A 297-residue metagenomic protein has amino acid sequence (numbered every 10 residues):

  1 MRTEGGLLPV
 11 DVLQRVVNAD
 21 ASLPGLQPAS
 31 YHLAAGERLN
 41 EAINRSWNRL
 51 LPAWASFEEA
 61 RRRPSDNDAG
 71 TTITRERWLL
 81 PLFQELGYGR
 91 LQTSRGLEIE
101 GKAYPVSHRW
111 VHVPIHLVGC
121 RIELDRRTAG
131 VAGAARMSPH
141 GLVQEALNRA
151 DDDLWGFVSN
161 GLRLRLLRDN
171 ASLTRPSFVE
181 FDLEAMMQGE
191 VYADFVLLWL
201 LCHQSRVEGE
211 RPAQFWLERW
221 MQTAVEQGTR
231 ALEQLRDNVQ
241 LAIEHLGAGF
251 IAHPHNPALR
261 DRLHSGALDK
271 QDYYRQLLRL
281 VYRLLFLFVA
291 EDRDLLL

Functional and structural regions predicted by a protein language model:
M1-P64, L117-R283, F288-A290, D294: Short, basic/polar, glycine-containing "phosphate-handling" surface segments that engage DNA
D20-L39, L82, L86-V113: Active-site metal-binding core of divalent-cation-utilizing nuclease and nuclease-like domains
P64-T93: Acidic-basic catalytic patches of nuclease active cores, encompassing PD-(D/E)XK and other metal-cofactor nuclease
W78-F83, P105-E123, D151-D153: Structured N-terminal alpha/beta-domain signature that marks small ligand/cofactor-binding or signaling modules
Y88-R90, E291-L297: Short helix-capping/linker segments at secondary-structure and domain boundaries
